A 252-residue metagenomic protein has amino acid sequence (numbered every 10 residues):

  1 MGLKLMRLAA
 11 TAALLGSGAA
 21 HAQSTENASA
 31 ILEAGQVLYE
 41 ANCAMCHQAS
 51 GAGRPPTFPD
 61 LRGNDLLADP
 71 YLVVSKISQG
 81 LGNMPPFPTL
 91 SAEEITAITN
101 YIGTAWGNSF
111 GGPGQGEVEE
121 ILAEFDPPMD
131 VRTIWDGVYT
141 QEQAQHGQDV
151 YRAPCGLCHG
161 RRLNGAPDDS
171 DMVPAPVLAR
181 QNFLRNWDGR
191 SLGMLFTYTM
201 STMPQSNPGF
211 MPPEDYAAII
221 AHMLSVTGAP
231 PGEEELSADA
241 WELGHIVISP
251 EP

Functional and structural regions predicted by a protein language model:
M1-K4: N-terminal secretory signal peptides that target proteins for export/translocation
R7-S17: Bacterial N-terminal signal peptides
G18-A22: Sec/Tat signal peptide C-region and signal peptidase I cleavage site
Q23, A28-S29, P88, A92-E93 (+5 more regions): Flexible coil segments in periplasmic/lumen-exposed cytochrome c-class electron-transfer proteins
N27-A52, Y71-Q79, T140-N164: Sequence/structural segment immediately N-terminal to covalent heme-attachment motifs in c-type and related
E33-A41, P59, Y71, S75 (+9 more regions): Solvent-exposed, polar/charged alpha-helical surfaces in well-ordered, non-transmembrane soluble domains, broadly
Q36, A52-T89, R162-T197: Gly/Gly-Pro-rich "capping" loops immediately C-terminal to redox-active cysteine motifs in periplasmic/lumenal
G82, M200, P204-N207: Structural recognition of short helix-loop-helix hairpins that underlie histone-fold modules
